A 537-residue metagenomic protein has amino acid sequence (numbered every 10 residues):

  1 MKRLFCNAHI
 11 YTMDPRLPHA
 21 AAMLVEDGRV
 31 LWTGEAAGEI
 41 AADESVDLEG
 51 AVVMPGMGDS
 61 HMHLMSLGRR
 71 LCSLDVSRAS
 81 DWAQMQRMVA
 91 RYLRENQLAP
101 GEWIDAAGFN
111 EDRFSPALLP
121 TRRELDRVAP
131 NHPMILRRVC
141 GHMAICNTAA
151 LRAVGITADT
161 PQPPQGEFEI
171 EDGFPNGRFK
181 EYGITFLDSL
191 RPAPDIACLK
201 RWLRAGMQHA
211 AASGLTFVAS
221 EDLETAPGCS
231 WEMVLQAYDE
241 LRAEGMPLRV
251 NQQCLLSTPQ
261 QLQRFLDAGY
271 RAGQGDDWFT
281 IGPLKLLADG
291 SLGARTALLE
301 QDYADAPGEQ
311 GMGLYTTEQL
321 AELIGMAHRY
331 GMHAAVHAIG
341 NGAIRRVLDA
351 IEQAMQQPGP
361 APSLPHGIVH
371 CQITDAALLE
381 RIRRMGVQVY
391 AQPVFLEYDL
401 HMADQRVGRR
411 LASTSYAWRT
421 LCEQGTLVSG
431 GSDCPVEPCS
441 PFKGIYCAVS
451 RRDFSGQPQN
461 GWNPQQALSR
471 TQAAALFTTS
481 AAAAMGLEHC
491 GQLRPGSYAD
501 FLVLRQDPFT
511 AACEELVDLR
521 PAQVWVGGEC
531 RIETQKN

Functional and structural regions predicted by a protein language model:
K2-N7, Y11, P15-E26, V30-D267 (+8 more regions): Divalent metal-binding segments
H63, W278-T296, M385-E397: Non-cysteine beta-strand/loop elements that form the S-adenosyl-L-methionine
Y92, T157, A448-S455, R531: Phosphate/oxyanion-binding loops and surfaces in catalytic or ligand/nucleic-acid-binding neighborhoods
V139, Q253-L255, D433, Q506 (+1 more regions): Cofactor-binding loop segments of dinucleotide-utilizing enzymes, especially the Rossmann-like FAD- and NAD(P)+-binding
Q165-G173, T374, R381, M385: Hydrophobic membrane-embedded alpha-helices and membrane-water interface caps/short interhelical or interfacial loops
G245-G282, P365-C371, M402-L427: Phosphate/diphosphate-binding loops
G325-A335, G342-H366, C371, A376-E380 (+4 more regions): His/Asp/Glu-enriched, well-ordered alpha-helical/loop segment that forms or immediately abuts the divalent-metal
P521-Q535: Short peripheral tails and domain-boundary helices/loops at the edges of structured domains
